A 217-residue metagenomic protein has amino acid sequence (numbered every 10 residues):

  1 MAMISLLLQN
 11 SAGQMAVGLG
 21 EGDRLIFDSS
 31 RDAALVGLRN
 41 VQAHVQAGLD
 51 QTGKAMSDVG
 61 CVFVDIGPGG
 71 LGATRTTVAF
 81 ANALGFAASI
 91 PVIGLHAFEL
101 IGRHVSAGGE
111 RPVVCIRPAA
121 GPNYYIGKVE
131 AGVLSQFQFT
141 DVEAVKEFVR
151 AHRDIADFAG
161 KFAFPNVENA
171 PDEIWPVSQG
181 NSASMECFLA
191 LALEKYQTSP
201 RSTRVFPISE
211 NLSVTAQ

Functional and structural regions predicted by a protein language model:
M1-R24, V36, I93, A97-Q217: Oxyanion-binding and handling regions
A2-P68: N-terminal beta-alpha supersecondary unit
D32-N40, L71-R75, A79, G180-A183: Residues at secondary-structure transition points
N40-A43, A79, A83, L100 (+1 more regions): Short amphipathic alpha-helical face segments that pack within enzyme cores and frequently flank/anchor catalytic
Q46-A47, F86, L191-E194: Short glycine/serine- and small hydrophobic-enriched flexible loop segments
K54, I90, R111: Short glycine/serine/threonine/alanine-rich loop segments
C61-V92: DPxDG-like acidic metal-binding loop motif
